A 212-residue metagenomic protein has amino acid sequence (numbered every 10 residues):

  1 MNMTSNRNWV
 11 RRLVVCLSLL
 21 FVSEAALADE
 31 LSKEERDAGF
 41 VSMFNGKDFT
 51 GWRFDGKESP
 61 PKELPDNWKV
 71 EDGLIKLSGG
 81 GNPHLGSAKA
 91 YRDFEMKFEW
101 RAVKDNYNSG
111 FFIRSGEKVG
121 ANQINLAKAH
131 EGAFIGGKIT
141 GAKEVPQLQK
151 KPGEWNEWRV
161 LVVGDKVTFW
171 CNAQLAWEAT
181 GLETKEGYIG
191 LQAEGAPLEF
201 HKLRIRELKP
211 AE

Functional and structural regions predicted by a protein language model:
M1-W9: N-terminal secretory signal peptides that target proteins for export/translocation
N8, R12-L13, I205: Positively charged, low-complexity intrinsically disordered regions
R12-E24: Bacterial N-terminal signal peptides
L27-E212: Carbohydrate-interacting regions of secretory-pathway proteins
